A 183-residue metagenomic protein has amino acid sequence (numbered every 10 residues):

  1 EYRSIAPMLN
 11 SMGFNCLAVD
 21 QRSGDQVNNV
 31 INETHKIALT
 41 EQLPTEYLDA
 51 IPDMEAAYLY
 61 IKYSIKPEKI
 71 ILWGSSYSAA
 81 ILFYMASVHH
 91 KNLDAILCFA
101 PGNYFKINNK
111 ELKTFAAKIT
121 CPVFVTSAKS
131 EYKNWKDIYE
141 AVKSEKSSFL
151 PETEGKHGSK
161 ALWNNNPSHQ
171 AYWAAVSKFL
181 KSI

Functional and structural regions predicted by a protein language model:
E1-Y63: Serine-hydrolase catalytic machinery in alpha/beta-hydrolase-like enzymes
A6, M85-A86, Y139: A conserved amphipathic alpha-helix that caps or lines the catalytic cleft of carbohydrate- and lipid-modifying enzymes
L17-V19, F99, T126: The conserved SAM/SAH-binding core of class I Rossmann-like methyltransferase domains, concentrating on the hydrophobic
A56-K118: Primarily recognizes the serine-hydrolase "nucleophile elbow" in alpha/beta-hydrolase and SGNH/GDSL folds
Y104-F105, S127-N134: Acidic catalytic loop of the alpha/beta-hydrolase fold
I119, V125-S127: Short beta-strand/loop motif that positions the catalytic acidic residue of the alpha/beta-hydrolase fold
N134-S148: Conserved loop-alpha-helix segment in the C-terminal half of the alpha/beta-hydrolase fold that carries the catalytic
S147-I183: C-terminal catalytic histidine-bearing segment of alpha/beta-hydrolase fold enzymes
